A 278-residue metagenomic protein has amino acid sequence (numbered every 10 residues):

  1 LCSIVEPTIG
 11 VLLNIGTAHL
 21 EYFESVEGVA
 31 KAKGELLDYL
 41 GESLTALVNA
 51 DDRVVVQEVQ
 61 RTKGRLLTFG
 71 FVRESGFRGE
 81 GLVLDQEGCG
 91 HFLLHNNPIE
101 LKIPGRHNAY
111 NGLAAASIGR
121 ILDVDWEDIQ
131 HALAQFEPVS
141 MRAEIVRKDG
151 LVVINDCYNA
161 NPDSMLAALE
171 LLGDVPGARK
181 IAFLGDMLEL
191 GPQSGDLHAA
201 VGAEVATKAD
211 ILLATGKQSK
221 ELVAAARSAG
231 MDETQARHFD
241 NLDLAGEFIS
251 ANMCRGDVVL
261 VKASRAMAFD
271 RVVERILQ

Functional and structural regions predicted by a protein language model:
C2, E6-V152, G177-A178, A203 (+2 more regions): Acidic, Mg2+-coordinating active-site environments of NTP-dependent enzymes
V11-T17, N49, N155, I181-D186 (+2 more regions): Short beta-strands and strand-loop turn motifs
T17, D52, Y158-A160, E189 (+1 more regions): Short, glycine/acidic-enriched loop or turn micro-motifs at the edges of active sites
L20-E27, M165, G191-S194, F269-R271: Glycine/threonine-rich flexible loop motifs
V139, C157, N161-M231: Active-site beta-alpha connecting loops in nucleotide-dependent enzymes
S140-R142, A266-E274: ATP-dependent carboxylate/acyl-activation modules
Q235-A245: Short acidic-hydrophobic, aromatic-tinged amphipathic segments that line or gate anion-handling sites
A245-N252: Short amphipathic alpha-helix with an adjacent loop that forms part of the alpha/beta core around
